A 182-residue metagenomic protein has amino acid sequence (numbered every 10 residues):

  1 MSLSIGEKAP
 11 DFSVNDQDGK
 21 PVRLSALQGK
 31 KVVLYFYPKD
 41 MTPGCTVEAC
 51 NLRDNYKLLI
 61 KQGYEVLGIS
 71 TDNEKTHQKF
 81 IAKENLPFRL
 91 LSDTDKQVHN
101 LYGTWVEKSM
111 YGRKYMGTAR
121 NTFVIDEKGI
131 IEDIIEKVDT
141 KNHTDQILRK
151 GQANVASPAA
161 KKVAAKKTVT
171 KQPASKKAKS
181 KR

Functional and structural regions predicted by a protein language model:
M1-R182: Chalcogenol-based redox active-site neighborhoods
